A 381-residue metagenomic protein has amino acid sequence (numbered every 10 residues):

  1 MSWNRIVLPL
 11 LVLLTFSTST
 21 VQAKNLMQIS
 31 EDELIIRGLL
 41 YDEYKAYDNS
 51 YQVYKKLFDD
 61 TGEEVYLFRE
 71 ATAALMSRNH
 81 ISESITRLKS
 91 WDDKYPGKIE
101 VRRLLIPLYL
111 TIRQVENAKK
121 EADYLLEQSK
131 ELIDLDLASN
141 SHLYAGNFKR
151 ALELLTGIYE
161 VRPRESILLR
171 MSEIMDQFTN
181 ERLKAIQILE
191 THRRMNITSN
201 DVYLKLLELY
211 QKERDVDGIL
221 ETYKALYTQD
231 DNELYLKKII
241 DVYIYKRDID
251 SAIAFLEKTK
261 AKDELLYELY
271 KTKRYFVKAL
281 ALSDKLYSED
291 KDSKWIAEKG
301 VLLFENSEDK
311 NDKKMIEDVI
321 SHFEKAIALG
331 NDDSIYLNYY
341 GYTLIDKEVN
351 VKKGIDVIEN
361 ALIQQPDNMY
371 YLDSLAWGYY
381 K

Functional and structural regions predicted by a protein language model:
M1-L8: Bacterial N-terminal signal peptides that target proteins for export
R5, S19-Q22: Intrinsically disordered, low-complexity serine/threonine-rich segments
P9-S17: Bacterial N-terminal signal peptides
Q22-Q364, Y370-K381: Alpha-solenoid helical repeat scaffolds
